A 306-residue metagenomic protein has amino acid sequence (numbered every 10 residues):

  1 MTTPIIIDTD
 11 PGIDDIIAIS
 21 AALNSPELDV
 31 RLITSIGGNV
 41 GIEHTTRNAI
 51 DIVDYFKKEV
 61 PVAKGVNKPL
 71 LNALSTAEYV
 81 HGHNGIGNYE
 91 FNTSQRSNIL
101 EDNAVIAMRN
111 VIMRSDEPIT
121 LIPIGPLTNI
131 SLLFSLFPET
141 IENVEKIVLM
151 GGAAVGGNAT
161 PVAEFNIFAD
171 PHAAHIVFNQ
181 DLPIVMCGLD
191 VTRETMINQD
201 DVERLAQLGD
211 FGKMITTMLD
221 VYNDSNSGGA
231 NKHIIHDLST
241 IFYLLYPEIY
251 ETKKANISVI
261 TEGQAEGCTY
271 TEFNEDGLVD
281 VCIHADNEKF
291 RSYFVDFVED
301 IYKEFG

Functional and structural regions predicted by a protein language model:
T2, A21-S25, D29-V30, F168-H172 (+1 more regions): Conformational coupling and interaction surfaces
T2-T9, I13-D51, T93-E194: Active-site histidine-anchored catalytic micro-motif
T3, T46-R114, G277, V281-A285 (+2 more regions): Metal-dependent C-N hydrolase catalytic cores
V40-H44, L70-L71, A154-G156, S258-F273: Short, mixed-charge aromatic SLiMs
D54-K58, N67, F91, M113-E117 (+5 more regions): Generic secondary-structure signature for well-ordered alpha-helical cores
V62, V177, I241: A residue-level signal for conserved active-site and pocket-lining positions in enzyme catalytic cores
S75-G82, T160-E164, V202, F273: Short, surface-exposed amphipathic charged segments that create phosphate/polyanion-binding patches used for binding
I86, F165, V259: Short clusters of hydrophobic/aromatic residues that line enzyme substrate/ligand-binding pockets
